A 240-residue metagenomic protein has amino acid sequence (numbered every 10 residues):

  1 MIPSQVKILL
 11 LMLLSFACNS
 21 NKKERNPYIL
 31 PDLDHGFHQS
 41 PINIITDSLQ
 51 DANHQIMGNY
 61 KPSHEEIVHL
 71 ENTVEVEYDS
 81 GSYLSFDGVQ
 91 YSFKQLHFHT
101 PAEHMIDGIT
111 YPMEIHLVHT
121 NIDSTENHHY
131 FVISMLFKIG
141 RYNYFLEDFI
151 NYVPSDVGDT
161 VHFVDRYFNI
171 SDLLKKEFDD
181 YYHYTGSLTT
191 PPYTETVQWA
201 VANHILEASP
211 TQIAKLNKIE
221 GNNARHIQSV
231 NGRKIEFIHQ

Functional and structural regions predicted by a protein language model:
M1-E24: Bacterial Sec-dependent N-terminal signal peptides
N19-Q240: Alpha-carbonic anhydrase
